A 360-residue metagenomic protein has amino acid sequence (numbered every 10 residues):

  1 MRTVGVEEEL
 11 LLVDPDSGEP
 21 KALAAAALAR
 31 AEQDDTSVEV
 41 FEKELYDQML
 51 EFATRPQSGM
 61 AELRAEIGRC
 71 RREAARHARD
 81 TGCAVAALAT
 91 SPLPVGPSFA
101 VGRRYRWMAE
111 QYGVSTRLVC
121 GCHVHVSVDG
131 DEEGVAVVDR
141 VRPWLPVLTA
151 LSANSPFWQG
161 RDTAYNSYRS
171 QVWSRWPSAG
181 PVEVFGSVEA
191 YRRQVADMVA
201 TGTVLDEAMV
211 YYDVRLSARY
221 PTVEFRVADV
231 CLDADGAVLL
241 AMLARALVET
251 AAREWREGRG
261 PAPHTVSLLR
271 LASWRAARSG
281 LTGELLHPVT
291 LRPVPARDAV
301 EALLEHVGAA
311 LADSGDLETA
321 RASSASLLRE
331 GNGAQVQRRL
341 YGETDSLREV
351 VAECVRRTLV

Functional and structural regions predicted by a protein language model:
M1-T81, W173-V360: C-terminal accessory/tail domains of diverse enzymes
Q33-D34, R76, S98-G102, R161-V172 (+1 more regions): Short amphipathic alpha-helical patches
S58-C120: Well-ordered mid-protein domain cores that form the structural environment of catalytic cofactors
L63-I67, G130, V137: Residue-level preference for long, well-ordered alpha-helices that form the structural scaffold of enzyme catalytic
L88, P92, W107-C120, D129 (+1 more regions): Metal-dependent DNA replication initiation modules
V124: An acidic/histidine-cluster motif and surrounding catalytic segment that typifies divalent-metal-assisted enzyme active
S127-V128, E132, L303-H306: Amphipathic alpha-helical interface elements
